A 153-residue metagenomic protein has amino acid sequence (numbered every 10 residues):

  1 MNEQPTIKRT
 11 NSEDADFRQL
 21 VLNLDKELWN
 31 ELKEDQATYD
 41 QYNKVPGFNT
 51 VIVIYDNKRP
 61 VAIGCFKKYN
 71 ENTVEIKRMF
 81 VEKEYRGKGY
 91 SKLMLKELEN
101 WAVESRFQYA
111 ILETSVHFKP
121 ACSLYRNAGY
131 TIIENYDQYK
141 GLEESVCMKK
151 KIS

Functional and structural regions predicted by a protein language model:
N2-K77, E82-K83, L95-E97, N135-Q138 (+1 more regions): Acetyl-CoA-dependent GNAT
S12, I111-T114, K119-C147: Conserved catalytic-core motifs of GNAT/GCN5-like acyltransferases
D16, G89, P120: Residues that form or flank phosphate/diphosphate-binding pockets in enzymes that use nucleotide phosphates
E71-T73, Y109, S145: A generic structural signal for beta-strand entry/edge sites
V81, G87-N100, N127: Conserved acetyl-CoA-binding loop-helix of GNAT-fold acetyltransferases
R86-G87, G141: Nucleotide-sugar-dependent glycosyltransferase donor-binding/catalytic pocket residues
L95, A102-T114: Conserved GNAT acetyl-CoA-binding A-motif
